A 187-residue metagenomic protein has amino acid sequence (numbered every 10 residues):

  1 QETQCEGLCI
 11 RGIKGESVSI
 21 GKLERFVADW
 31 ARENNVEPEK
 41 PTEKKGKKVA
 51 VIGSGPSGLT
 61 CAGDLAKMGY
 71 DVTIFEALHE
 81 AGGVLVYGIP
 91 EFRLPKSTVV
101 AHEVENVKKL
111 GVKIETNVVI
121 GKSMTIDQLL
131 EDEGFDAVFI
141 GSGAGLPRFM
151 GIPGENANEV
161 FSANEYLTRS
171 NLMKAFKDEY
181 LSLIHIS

Functional and structural regions predicted by a protein language model:
Q1-T3, K14-E43, S170-M173, K177: Ferredoxin-type iron-sulfur electron-transfer modules in oxidoreductases and energy-metabolism complexes
I10, G143, N171: Short glycine-/small-residue-rich Rossmann-like dinucleotide-binding loops
I10-G21, V51-I120, R148-E155, E165: Beta1-alpha1 glycine-rich phosphate/pyrophosphate-binding loop at the start of Rossmann-like nucleotide-binding domains
T42-V49, V160: A short, charged/proline- and glycine-enriched loop that marks the coil->beta-strand transition at the N-terminal
K109-D132, Y180-L181: A structured beta-alpha segment of the ubiquitous adenosine-cofactor-binding alpha/beta core
F135-A137, G141-R148: Glycine-/small-residue-rich beta->alpha transition segments that form the dinucleotide
L146-R169, A175-K177: Glycine-rich beta-alpha-beta "Rossmann" dinucleotide-binding loop(s) and their flanking helix/strand
I184-I186: Conserved small/polar residues in nucleotide/adenosyl-binding loops
